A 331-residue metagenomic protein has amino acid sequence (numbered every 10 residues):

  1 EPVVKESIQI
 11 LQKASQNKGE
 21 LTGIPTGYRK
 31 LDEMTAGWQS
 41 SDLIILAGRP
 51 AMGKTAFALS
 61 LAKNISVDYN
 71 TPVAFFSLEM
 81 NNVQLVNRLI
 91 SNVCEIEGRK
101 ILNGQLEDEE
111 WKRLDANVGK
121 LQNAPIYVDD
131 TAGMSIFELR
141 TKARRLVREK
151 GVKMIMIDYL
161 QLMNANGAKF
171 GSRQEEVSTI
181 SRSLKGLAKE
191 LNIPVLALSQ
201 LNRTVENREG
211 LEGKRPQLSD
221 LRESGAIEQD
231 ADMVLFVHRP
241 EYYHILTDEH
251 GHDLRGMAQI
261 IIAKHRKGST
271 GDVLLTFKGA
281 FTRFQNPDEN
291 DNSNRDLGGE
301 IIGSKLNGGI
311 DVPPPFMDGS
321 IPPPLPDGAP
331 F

Functional and structural regions predicted by a protein language model:
E1-S40, I96, E110-K112, A116-P125 (+6 more regions): Core recognition of P-loop NTPase motor domains used across DNA-transaction enzymes
Y28, G37-N81, M134-R148, K153-M156 (+2 more regions): P-loop NTPase nucleotide-binding module
L31, D158, D232: Non-catalytic, usually N-terminal nucleic-acid engagement modules in DNA/RNA processing proteins
E33, N64-G151, A165, V273 (+2 more regions): Cytosolic-facing regulatory segments adjacent to core modules
E79-M80, A197-N202, H265-R266: A short beta-strand-to-loop transition that corresponds to the Sensor-1 phosphate-sensing loop of AAA+ P-loop ATPases
S135-V152, G171, T179-N192, T204-F331: C-terminal regions of RecA-like/P-loop NTPase motor modules
M156-I157, P194-S199: Structural recognition of the conserved hydrophobic beta-strand(s) that form the central parallel beta-sheet of P-loop
N164-F170: Conserved ATPase-coupling elements of RecA-like P-loop NTPase cores
